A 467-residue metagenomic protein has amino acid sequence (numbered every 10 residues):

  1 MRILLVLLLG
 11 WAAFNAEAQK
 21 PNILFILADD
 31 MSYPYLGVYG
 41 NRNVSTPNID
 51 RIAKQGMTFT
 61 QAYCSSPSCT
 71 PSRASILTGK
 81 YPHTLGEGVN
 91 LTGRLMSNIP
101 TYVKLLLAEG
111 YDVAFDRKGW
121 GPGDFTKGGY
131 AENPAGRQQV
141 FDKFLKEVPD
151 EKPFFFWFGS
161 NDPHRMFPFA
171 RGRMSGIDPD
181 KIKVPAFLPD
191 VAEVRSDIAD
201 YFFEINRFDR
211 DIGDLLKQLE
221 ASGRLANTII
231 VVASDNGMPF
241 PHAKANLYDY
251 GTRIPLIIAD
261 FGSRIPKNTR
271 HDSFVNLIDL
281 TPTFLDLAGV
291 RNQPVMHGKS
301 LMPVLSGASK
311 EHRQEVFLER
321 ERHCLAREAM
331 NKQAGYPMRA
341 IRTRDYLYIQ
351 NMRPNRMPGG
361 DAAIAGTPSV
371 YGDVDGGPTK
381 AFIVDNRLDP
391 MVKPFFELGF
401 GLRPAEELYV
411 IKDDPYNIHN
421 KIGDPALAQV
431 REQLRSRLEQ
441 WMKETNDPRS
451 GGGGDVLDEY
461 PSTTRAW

Functional and structural regions predicted by a protein language model:
M1-L7: Sec-dependent signal peptide recognition, specifically the positively charged N-region followed immediately by
R2, A16-E407, P415-S436, Q440-K443 (+3 more regions): Formylglycine-dependent sulfatase
L8-E17: Hydrophobic h-region of N-terminal signal peptides that target proteins for export in Gram-negative bacteria
V410: Short, cationic Gly/His-enriched loop motifs
